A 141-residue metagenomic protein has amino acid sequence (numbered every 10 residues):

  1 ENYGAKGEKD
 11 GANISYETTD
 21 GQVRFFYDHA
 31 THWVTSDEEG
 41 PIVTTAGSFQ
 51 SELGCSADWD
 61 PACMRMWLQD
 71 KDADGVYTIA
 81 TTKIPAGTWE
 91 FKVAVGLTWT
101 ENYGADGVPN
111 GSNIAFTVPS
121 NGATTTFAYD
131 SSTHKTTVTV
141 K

Functional and structural regions predicted by a protein language model:
E1-E17, E38-A86, G96-T117: Aromatic-rich carbohydrate-binding modules that target alpha-glucans
I14-Y16, V23-Y27, V34-S36, I114-V118 (+2 more regions): Fold-core signature of tandem repeat domains
G21, P85-G87, A123: A glycine-anchored, Pro-Gly-centered beta-turn/N-cap motif
R24-W33, S48-Q50, D106: Extracellular/luminal beta-rich ligand-recognition and adhesion surfaces characterized by aromatic-Gly/Pro-enriched
H29, V95-L97, S131: Surface-exposed loop/turn motifs at beta-strand-loop junctions within extracellular Ig-like and Fibronectin type III
P61, V138-K141: Phox homology (PX) phosphoinositide-binding domain
